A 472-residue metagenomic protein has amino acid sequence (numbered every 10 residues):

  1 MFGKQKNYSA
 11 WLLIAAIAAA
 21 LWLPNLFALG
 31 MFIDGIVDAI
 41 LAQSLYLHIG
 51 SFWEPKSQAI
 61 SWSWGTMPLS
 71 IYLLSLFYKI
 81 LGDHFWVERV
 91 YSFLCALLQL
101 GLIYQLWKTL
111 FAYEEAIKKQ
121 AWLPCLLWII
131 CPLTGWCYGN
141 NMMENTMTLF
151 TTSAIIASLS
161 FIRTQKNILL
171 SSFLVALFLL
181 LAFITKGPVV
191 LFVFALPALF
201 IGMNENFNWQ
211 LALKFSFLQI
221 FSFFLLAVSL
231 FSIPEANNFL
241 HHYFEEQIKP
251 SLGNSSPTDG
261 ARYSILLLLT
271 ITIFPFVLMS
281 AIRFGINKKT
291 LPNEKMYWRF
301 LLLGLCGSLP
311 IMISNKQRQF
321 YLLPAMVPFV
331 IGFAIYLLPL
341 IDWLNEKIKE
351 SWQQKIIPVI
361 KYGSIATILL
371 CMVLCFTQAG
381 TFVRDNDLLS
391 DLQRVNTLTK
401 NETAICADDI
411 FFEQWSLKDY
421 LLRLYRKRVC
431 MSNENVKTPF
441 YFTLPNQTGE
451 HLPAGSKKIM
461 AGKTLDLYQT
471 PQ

Functional and structural regions predicted by a protein language model:
A20, D38-W62, L69-Y72: Extracytosolic helix-loop segments that constitute the early lumenal/periplasmic catalytic or substrate-binding loops
P68, Y72, L81-L98, N140-N141: Loop-to-helix entry region of an early transmembrane alpha helix in multi-pass inner-membrane enzymes
V90-E114, S153: Transmembrane-helix motifs of polytopic, lipid-linked glycan transferases
K108-K118, A154-S172, L337: Membrane-interface transmembrane helices that cradle and orient dolichyl/undecaprenyl
L133-M147: Short acidic/glycine- and proline-prone juxtamembrane loop motifs at membrane-interface regions of multi-pass membrane
F178-L181, T185, V190-N293, S308-N315: Transmembrane-lumen/periplasm boundary regions of multi-pass, lipid-linked membrane glycan transferases
K316-W352: Hydrophobic/aromatic-rich transmembrane helices and adjacent perimembrane loops
V373-P471: Short periplasmic/luminal acceptor-recognition loop of GT-C membrane glycosyltransferases, typified by
